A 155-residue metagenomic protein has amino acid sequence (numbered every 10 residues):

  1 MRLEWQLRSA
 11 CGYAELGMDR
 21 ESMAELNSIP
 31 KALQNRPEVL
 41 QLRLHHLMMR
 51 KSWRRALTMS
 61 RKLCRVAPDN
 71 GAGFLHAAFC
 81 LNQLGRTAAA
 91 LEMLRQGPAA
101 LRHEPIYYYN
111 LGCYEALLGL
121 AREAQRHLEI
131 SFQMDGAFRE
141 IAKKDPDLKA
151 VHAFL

Functional and structural regions predicted by a protein language model:
R2-S52: Alpha-helical segment of the N-proximal tetratricopeptide repeat
R8, L42, H76, N110 (+2 more regions): "A position-specific structural signal for the A-helix of alpha-solenoid helical repeats
E15-L16, M49, Q83, L117 (+1 more regions): Register position in tetratricopeptide repeats
P30-K31, C64-R65, G97-A99, F132 (+1 more regions): A conserved position within tetratricopeptide repeats
E38-I106: Alpha-helical adaptor scaffolds
A116-E140: TPR/TPR-like (Sel1-like) alpha-helical repeat modules
Q133-L155: Terminal, low-structured helical/coil segments at or just beyond the last alpha-helical repeat
